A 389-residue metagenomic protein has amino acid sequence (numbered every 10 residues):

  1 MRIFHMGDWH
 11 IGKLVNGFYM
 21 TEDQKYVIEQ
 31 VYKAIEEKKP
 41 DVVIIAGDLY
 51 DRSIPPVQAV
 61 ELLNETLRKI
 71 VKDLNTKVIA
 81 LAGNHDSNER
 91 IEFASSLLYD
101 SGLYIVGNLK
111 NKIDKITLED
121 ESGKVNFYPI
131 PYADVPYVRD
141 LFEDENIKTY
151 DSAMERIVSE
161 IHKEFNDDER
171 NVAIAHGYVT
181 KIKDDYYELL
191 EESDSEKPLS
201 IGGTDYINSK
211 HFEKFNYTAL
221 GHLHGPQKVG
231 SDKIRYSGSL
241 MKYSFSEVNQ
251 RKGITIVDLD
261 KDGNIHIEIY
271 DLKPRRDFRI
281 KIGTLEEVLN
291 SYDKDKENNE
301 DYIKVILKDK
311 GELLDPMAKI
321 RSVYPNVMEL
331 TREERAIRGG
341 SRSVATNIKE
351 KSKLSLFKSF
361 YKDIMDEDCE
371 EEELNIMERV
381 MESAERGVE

Functional and structural regions predicted by a protein language model:
M1-R68, N75, R379-S383, G387-V388: N-terminal active-site segment of His-dependent metallophosphoesterases
M6-G7, V43-D48, K77-N84, Y104-L109 (+3 more regions): Active-site neighborhood of phospho(di)ester-bond hydrolases with catalytic His/Asp-centered motifs
D8, I28, D48, L63 (+7 more regions): Divalent metal-coordination and catalytic microenvironments
H10, P40-Q58, N75-E89, Y178-G203: Active-site neighborhood of divalent metal-dependent phosphoester/pyrophosphate hydrolases
L14-N16, L49-L67, A82-S101, G107 (+2 more regions): Metal-dependent catalytic neighborhoods of phosphoester/phosphodiester hydrolases
E37, V42, L259-E389: Accessory, non-catalytic peripheral segments of nucleic-acid enzymes
F93-S200: Conserved catalytic scaffold of divalent metal-dependent phosphoesterases
K183-G263: Conserved beta-sheet core of the metallophosphoesterase superfamily
